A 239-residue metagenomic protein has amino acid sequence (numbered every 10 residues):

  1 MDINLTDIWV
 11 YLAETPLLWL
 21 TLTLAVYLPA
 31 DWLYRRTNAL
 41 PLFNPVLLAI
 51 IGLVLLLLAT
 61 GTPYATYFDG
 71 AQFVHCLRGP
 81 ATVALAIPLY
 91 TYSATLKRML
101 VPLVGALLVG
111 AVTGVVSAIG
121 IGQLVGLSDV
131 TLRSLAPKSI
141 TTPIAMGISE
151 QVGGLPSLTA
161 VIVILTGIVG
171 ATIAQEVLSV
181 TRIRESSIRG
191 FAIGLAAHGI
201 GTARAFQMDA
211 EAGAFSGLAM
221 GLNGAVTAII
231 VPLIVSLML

Functional and structural regions predicted by a protein language model:
D2-L5, P29-R35, L58-T66, L89-L96 (+4 more regions): Transmembrane helix-loop junctions in multi-pass membrane proteins
T6-T23, A30-P88, V101-P102, A106 (+1 more regions): Helical membrane-embedded segments and adjacent short helical loop/helix-boundary regions of multi-pass membrane
L12, P16-L20, S93-A118, A160-V169 (+1 more regions): Entry/N-cap segments of selected transmembrane alpha helices and their immediately preceding amphipathic helices
V26-A39, L85-R98, A174-R182, G201-M208: C-terminal ends of transmembrane helices
P45-A59, G79-A84, G105-A118, A136-M146 (+2 more regions): Small-residue-rich segments of transmembrane alpha-helices in multi-pass membrane proteins, especially helix faces
G105-A145, T166-T181: Transmembrane alpha-helices that form the ion-translocation and gating core of multi-pass ion transport proteins
T131-L158, I164-L165, V180, R184-L222: Alpha-helical membrane segments and immediately flanking helix-loop junctions that form or couple to the substrate/ion
I230-L239: Juxtamembrane boundary at the C-terminal end of a transmembrane helix
